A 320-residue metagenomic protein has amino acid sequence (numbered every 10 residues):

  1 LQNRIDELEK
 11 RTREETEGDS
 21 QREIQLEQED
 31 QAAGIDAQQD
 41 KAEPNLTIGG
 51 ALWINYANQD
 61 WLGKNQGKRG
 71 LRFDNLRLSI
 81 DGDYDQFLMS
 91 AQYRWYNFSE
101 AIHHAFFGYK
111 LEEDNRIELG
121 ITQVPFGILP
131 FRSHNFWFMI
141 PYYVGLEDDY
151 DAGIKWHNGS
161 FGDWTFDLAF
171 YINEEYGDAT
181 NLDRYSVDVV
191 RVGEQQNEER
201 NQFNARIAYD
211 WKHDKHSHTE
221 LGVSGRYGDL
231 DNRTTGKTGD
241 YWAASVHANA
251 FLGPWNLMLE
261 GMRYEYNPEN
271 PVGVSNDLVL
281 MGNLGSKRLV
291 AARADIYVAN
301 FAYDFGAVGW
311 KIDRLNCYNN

Functional and structural regions predicted by a protein language model:
L1-Y56: N-terminal periplasmic/intermembrane-space "pro-region" immediately following the signal or transit peptide
Q2-I5, H104, N204: Extracytoplasmic/secreted envelope proteins and their assembly/folding machinery, especially bacterial periplasmic
A32, W61-G63, N135-I140, S186-V192 (+2 more regions): Extracytoplasmic loops and strand-loop junctions of Gram-negative outer membrane beta-barrel proteins
I35-G177, A208-D214, A294, V298: Outer membrane beta-barrel
N65-G70, W95-S99, Y143-D148, E194-R200 (+4 more regions): Replace "Gram-negative outer membrane beta-barrel proteins" with "bacterial and organellar outer membrane beta-barrel
F131-S133, D178-L182, T235, E269-G273: Outer-membrane beta-barrel and related beta-rich outer-membrane complex signature in Gram-negative bacteria
D167-A169, D178-H213, S217-S224: Internal alpha/beta core interface subdomains
Y209-N320: Detector for outer-membrane/organellar transmembrane beta-barrel domains, recognizing the amphipathic beta-strand
